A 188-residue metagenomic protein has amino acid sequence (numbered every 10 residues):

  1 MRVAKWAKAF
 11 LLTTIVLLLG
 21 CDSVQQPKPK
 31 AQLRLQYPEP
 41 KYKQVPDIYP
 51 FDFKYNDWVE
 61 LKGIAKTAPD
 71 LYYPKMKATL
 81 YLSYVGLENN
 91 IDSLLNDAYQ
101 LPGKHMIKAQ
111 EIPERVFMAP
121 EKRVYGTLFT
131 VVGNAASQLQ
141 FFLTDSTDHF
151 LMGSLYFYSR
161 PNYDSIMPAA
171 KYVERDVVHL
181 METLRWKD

Functional and structural regions predicted by a protein language model:
R2-L11: Bacterial N-terminal signal peptides that target proteins for export
L17-G20: C-terminal motif of bacterial Sec signal peptides marking the signal peptidase cleavage site
D22-Q25: Bacterial signal peptide processing site
P29-P50: Post-signal peptide N-terminal segment of mature Sec-exported envelope proteins
I48-Q100: Secretory pathway targeting signatures of secreted, lumenal, and periplasmic proteins
V59, S154-D188: Surface-exposed amphipathic alpha-helical segments
E60, Y99-S154: Signature of long, low-cysteine stretches enriched in small and polar/charged residues
